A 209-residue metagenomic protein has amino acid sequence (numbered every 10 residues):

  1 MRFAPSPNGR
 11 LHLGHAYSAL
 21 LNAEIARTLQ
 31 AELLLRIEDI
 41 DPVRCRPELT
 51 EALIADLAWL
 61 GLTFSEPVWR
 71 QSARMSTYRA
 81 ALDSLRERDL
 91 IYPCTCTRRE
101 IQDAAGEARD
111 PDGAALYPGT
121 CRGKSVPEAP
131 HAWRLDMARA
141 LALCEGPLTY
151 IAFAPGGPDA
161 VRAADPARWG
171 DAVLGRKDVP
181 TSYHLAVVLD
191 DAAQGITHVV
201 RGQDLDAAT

Functional and structural regions predicted by a protein language model:
M1-D110, D204-A208: N-terminal Rossmann-like or analogous alpha/beta NTP/dinucleotide-binding catalytic cores that position adenine
R99-T209: Active-site cores that bind ATP or allylic diphosphates and position pyrophosphate for catalysis
